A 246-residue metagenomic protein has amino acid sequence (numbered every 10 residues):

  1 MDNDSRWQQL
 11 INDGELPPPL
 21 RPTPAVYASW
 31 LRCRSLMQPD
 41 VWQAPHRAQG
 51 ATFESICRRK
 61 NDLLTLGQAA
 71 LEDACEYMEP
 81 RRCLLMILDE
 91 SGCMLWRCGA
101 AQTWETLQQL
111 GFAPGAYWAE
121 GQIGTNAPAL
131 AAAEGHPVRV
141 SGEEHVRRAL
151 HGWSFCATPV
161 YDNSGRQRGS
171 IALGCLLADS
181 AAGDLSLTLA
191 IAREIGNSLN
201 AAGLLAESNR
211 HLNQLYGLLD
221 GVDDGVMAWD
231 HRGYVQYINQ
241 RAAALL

Functional and structural regions predicted by a protein language model:
M1-R58, Y161-A182: Short, low-complexity N-terminal regulatory "tails/caps" that precede and couple sensory modules
N3, P22-S29, G67, I123-A127 (+4 more regions): Alpha-helical structural motif
Q9-L36, R81-L107, C156-D162, D223 (+1 more regions): Short N-terminal signal/transit or membrane-insertion segments and the immediately adjacent low-complexity/disordered
L10-S35, T125-G152, N200-V222: Cysteine/selenocysteine-centered motifs that mediate thiol-based redox chemistry or coordinate metal-sulfur cofactors
L31-Q68, C75-M78, M86, L95-G135 (+1 more regions): Intrinsically disordered, low-complexity polar/acidic regions
E54-G67, G183-G221: PAS-family sensory modules
G67-M86, A201-A243: Sensory modules in modular signal-transduction proteins
R81, E90-S91, L95, L110-I195 (+2 more regions): Sensory/regulatory domains in signal-transduction proteins
